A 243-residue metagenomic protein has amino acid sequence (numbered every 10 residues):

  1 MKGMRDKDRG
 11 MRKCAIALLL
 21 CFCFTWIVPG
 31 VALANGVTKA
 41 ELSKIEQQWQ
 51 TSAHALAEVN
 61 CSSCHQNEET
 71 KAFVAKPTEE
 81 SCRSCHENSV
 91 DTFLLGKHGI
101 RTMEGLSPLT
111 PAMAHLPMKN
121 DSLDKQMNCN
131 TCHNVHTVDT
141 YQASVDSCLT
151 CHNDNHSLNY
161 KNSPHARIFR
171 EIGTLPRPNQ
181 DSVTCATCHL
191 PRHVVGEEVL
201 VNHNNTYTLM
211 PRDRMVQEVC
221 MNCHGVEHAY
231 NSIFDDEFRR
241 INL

Functional and structural regions predicted by a protein language model:
M1-R12: N-terminal secretory signal peptides that target proteins for export/translocation
K2, I16-L18, V31: Intrinsic-disorder/low-complexity peptide segments enriched for small residues
R12, L19-C21, S62: Secreted/extracellular small peptides and ectodomain modules produced from precursors
A17-I27: Bacterial N-terminal signal peptides
G30-L243: Short sequence/structural segments immediately N-terminal
